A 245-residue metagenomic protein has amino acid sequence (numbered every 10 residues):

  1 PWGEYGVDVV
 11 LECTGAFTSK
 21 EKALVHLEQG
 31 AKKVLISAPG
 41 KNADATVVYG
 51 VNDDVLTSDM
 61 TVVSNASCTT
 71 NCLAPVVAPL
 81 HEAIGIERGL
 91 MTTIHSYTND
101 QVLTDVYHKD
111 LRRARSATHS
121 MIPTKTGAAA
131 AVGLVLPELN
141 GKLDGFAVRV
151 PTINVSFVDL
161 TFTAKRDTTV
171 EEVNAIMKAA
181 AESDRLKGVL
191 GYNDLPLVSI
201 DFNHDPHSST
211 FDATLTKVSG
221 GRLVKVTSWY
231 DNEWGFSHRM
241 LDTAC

Functional and structural regions predicted by a protein language model:
P1, G85-R88, T93-V224: C-terminal substrate-binding/catalytic lobe of Rossmann-fold NAD(P)-dependent oxidoreductases
P1-A114, V218, M240-D242: N-terminal Rossmann-like NAD(P) cofactor-binding subdomain of oxidoreductases, focused on the glycine-rich
V62-V63, G220-D231: Short FAD-binding loop at a beta-strand-to-alpha-helix junction that anchors the flavin cofactor in diverse
N71, D167-T168, W234-G235: A generic structural signal for alpha-helix starts
R149-I153, W229-F236: Glycine-rich phosphate/pyrophosphate-binding beta-alpha loops
A164, A244-C245: Short, hydrophobic alpha-helical segments
D194, D231-N232, A244: Conserved, well-structured ligand/cofactor-binding cores
